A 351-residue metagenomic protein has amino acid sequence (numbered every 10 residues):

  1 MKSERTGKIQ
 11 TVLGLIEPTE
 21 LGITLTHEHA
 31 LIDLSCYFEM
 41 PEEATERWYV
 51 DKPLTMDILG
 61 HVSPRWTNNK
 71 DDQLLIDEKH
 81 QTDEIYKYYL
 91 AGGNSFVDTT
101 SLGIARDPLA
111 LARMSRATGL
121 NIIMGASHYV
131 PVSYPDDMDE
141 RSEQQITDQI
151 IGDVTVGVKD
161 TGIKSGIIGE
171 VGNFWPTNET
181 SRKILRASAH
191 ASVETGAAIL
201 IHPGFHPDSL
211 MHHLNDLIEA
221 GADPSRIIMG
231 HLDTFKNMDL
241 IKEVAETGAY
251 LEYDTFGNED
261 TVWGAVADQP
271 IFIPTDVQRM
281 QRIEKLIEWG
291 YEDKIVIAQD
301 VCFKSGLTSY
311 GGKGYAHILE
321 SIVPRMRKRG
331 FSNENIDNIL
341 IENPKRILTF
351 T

Functional and structural regions predicted by a protein language model:
S3-L15, T19, H317-T351: Mid-to-C-terminal alpha-helical segments outside catalytic/metal-binding sites
T26, L31, P41-T100, I104-T118 (+1 more regions): Alpha-helical scaffold segments that flank or form the walls of functional sites
H27, F96, H128, S192 (+4 more regions): Divalent metal-coordination and catalytic microenvironments
L90, N94-S95, R113-R116, N121-G196 (+3 more regions): Active-site gating/metal-coordination segments in enzymes
L109-L111, D136-D137, N178-K183, H206-G221 (+1 more regions): Distinct, well-ordered alpha-helical segments
G119, T195-A198, I218-S225, E243-E252: Glycine-enriched alpha-helix->loop->beta-strand junction motifs that scaffold or abut catalytic
A198-F205, R226-T234: Catalytic beta/alpha-barrel core
L200-H202, Y253-F256, Y291-G312: Short acidic/histidine-rich active-site segments
